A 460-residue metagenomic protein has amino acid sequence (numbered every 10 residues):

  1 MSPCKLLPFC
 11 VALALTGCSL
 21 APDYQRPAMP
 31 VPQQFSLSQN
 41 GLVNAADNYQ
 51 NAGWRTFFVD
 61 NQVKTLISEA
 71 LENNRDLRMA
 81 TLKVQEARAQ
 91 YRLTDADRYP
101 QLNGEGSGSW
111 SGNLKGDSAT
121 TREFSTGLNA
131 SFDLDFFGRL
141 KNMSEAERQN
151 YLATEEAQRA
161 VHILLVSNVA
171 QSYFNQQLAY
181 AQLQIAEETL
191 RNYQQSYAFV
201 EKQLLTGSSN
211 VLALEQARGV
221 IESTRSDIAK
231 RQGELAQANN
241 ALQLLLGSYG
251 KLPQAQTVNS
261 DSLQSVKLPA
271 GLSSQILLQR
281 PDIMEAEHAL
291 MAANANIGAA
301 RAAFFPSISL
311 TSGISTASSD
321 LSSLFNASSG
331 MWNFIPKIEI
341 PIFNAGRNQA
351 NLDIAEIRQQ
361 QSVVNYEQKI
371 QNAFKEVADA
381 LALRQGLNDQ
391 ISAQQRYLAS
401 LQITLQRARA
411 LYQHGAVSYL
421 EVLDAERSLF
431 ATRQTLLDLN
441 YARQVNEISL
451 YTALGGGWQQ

Functional and structural regions predicted by a protein language model:
S2-E72, R148, Q232-L278, D320 (+1 more regions): Terminal intrinsically disordered/low-complexity segments used for targeting and assembly
S19, L140, E156-L272, L383 (+3 more regions): Periplasmic alpha-helical coiled-coil/stalk elements that build and connect Gram-negative outer-membrane
L37-A45, Y49-F58, S68, S107-N129 (+5 more regions): Small/polar, glycine/serine/threonine/aspartate-rich low-complexity segments that form flexible
T65, M79, E123-S125, Q171 (+3 more regions): Transmembrane beta-barrel architecture of outer-membrane proteins
M79, D95, L134-H162, L212 (+7 more regions): Sec/SRP-type N-terminal targeting helices
L204-S208, Y412-A416, A453-G457: A short glycine-centered flexible hinge/capping loop motif at secondary-structure junctions
N210-L212, S418-D438: Short terminal targeting/anchoring segments
